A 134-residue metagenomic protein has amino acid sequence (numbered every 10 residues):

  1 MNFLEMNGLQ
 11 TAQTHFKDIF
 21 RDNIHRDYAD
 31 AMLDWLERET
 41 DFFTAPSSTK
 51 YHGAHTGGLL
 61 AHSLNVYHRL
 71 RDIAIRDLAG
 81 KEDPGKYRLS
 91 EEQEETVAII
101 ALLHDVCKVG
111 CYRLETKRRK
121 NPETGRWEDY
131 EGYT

Functional and structural regions predicted by a protein language model:
M1-A45, T49: Non-catalytic interface/linker regions that flank or bridge core catalytic/transmembrane domains
R26-A29, T56-L60, Q93-T96: Amphipathic, non-membrane alpha-helical segments in soluble helical-bundle scaffolds
R38-H62, Y133-T134: Active-site flanking loop/helix segments enriched in acidic
T49, H55, I75-A79, P84-T134: Divalent metal-dependent catalytic cores for phosphoryl transfer on phosphate-bearing substrates
V66: Divalent metal-coordination and catalytic microenvironments
